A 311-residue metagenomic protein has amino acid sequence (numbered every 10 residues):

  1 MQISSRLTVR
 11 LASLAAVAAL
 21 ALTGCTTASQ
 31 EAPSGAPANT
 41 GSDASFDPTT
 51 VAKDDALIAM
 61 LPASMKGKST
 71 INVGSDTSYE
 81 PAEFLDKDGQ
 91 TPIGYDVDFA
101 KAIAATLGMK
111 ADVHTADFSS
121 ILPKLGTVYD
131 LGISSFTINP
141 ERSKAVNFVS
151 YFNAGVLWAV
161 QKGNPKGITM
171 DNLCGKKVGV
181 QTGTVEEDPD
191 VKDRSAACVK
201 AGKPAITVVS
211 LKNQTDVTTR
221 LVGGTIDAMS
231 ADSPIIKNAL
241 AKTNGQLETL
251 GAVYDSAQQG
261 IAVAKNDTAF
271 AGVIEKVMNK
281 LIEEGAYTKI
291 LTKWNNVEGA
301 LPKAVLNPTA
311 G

Functional and structural regions predicted by a protein language model:
L22-A36: Bacterial lipoprotein signal-peptidase II cleavage site
T26, A38-D55, A105-T106, N164 (+4 more regions): Extended ligand-binding regions for polar small-molecule ligands
G35-G132: Extracytoplasmic small-molecule ligand-binding "clamshell" domains of the periplasmic binding protein/Venus flytrap
A44-A56, M60-A63, E187-V208, N279-G311: Ligand-binding clefts/hinges and TM-proximal coupling segments of bilobed small-molecule sensing domains
P92-A105, F136-I138, L157-N213, T218 (+1 more regions): Bilobed "Venus flytrap"/periplasmic-binding protein-like clamshell domains and structurally analogous long
K110-N172: Acidic, polar ligand-binding/catalytic clefts
S120, F136-S143, V191-D193, V222-D255: A ligand-binding cleft/hinge motif common to bilobed small-molecule-binding domains
F152-V160, K237, A241-N279, N296-G311: Periplasmic-binding protein-like
